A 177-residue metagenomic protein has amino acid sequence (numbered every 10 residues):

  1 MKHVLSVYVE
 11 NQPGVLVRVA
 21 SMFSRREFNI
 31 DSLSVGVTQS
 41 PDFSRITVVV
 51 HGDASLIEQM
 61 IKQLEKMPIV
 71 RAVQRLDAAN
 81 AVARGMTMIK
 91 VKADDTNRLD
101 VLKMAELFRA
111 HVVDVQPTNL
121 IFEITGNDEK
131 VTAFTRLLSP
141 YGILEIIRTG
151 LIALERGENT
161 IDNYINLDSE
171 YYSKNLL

Functional and structural regions predicted by a protein language model:
M1-V4, Y8-S44, V49-L177: Long, contiguous binding/interaction regions
